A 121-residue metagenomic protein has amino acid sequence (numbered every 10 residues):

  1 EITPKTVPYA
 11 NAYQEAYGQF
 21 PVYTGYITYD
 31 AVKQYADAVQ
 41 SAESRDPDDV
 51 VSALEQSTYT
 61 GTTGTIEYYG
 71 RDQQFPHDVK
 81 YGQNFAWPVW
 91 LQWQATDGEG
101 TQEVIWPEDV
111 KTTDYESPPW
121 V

Functional and structural regions predicted by a protein language model:
E1-Y29, Q40-E43, I105-T112, E116-W120: Extracellular/periplasmic periplasmic-binding protein-like sensory domains
E15-Y17, P21-V22, A36-Q102: Segments of small-molecule ligand-sensing domains
D30-Q34: Short amphipathic alpha-helical face segments that pack within enzyme cores and frequently flank/anchor catalytic
